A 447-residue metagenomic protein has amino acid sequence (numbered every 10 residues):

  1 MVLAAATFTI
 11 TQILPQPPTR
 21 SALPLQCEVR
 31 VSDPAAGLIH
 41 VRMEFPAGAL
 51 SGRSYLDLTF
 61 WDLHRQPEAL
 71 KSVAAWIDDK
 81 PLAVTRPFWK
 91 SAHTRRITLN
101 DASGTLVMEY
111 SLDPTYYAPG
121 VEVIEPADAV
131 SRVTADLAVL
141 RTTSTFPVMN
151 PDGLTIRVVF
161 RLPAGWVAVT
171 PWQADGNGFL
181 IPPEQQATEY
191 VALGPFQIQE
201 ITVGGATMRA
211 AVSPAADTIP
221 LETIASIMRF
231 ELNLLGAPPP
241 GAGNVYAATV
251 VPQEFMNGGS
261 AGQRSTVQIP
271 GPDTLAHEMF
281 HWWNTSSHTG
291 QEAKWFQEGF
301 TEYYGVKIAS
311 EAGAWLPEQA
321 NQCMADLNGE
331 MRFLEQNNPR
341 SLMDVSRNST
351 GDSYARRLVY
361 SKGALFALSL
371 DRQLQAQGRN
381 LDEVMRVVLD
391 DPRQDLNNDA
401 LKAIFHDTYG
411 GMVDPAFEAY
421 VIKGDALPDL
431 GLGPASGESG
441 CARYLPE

Functional and structural regions predicted by a protein language model:
A6, R20, P24-V31, G37-E44 (+4 more regions): Beta/coil-rich, acidic/histidine-enriched accessory regions frequently appended to metallopeptidases
V31-S32, R65-P126: A surface-exposed beta-strand-loop module
A49-S72: Surface-exposed, glycine/proline- and aromatic-rich loop segments on solvent-exposed faces across compartments
Q66-W76, D113, T143-P147, G153-T170 (+4 more regions): Zn2+-dependent metallopeptidase catalytic core
L112-D152: Glycine/proline-rich low-complexity spacer/linker segments in large multi-domain proteins
Q197-K294: Juxtacatalytic substrate-recognition/specificity segment
E231, W295, F300, I308 (+2 more regions): Active-site-proximal alpha-helical
T266-F333: Zinc-dependent metallopeptidase catalytic helix centered on the HExxH motif and its immediate flanking segment
